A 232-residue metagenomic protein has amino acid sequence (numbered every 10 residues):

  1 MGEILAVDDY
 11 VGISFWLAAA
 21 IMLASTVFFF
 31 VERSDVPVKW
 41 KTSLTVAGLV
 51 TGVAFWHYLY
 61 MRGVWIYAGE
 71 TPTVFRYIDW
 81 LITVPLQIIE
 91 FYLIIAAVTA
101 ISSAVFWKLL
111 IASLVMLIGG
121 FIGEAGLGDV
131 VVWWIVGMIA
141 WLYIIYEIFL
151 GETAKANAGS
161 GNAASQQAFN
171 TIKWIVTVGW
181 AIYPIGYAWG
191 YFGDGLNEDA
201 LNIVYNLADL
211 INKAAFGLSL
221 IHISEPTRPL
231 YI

Functional and structural regions predicted by a protein language model:
M1-M22: Hydrophobic transmembrane alpha-helical segments in integral membrane proteins
I21, S43-M61, G179-A188: Hydrophobic alpha-helical transmembrane segments of multi-pass membrane proteins
S25-F28, E90, G119, A140-A164 (+1 more regions): Alpha-helical transmembrane segments in multipass membrane proteins, preferentially the mid-helix core
F28-F29, Y77-L110, L117, F121-A125: Internal transmembrane alpha-helix with an interfacial aromatic "cap," most often the third helix
F55-Y77, F121-E124: Helix-loop junctions on the outward
V131, E152-V178: Membrane-helix boundary/juxtamembrane motif in polytopic membrane proteins
E147-L150, T171-S224: C-terminal transmembrane-bundle signature of multipass membrane proteins, characterized by strong activation on
H222-E225, P229-I232: Single conserved hydrophobic/aromatic residue that forms the stacking wall/gate of nucleotide- or nucleobase-binding
